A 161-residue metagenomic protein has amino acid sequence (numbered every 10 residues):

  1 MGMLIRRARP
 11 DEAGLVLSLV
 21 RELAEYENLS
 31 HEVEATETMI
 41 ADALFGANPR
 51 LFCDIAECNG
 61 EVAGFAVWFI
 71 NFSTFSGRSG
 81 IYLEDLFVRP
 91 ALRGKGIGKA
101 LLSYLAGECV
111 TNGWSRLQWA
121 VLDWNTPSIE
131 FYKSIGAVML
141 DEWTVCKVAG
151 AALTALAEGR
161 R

Functional and structural regions predicted by a protein language model:
L4-S18: A short beta-loop-alpha structural element at the N-terminal edge of CoA-dependent acyl/N-acetyltransferase catalytic
L17-A43: Conserved GNAT-fold acetyl-CoA-binding loop/helix
A43-I55, Y82: A short helix-loop-beta-strand connector motif used in the catalytic cores of GNAT acetyltransferases and, in some
I55, E61-I70: Conserved beta-strand in the GNAT
A56, G94-K99: Glycine-rich acyl-CoA binding loop
R89, A100-R116, V138: Conserved acyl-CoA
K99, S103, D123-E142: Conserved active-site alpha-helix within GNAT-family acetyltransferase domains
W119-S128, K147-A151: Conserved beta-strand-loop-alpha-helix junction that forms the acyl-donor binding cleft
